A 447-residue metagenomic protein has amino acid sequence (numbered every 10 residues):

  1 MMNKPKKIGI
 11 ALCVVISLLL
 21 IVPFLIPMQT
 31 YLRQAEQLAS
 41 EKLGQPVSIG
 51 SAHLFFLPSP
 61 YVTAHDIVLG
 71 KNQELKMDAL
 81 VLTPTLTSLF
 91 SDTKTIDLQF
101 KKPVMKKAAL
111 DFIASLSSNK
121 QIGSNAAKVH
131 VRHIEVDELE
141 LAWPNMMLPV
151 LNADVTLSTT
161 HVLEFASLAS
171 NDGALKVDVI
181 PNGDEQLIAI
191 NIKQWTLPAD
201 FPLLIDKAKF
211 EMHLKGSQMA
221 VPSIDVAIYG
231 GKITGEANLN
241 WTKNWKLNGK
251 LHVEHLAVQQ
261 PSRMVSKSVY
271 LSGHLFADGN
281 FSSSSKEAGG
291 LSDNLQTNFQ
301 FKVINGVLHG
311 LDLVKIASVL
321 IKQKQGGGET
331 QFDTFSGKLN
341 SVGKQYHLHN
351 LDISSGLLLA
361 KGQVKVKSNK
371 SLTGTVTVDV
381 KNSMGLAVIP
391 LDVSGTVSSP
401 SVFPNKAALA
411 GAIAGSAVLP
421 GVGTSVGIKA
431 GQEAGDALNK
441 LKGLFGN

Functional and structural regions predicted by a protein language model:
M2-C13, G289, D293-N294, G326-G327 (+1 more regions): Extended terminal
G9-I67, N72: N-terminal amphipathic/hydrophobic interface segments
P46, N72-P84, P144-L157, S170-K176 (+8 more regions): Amphipathic hydrophobic-ligand
A52, I67, L80, L98-P103 (+12 more regions): Solvent-exposed loop/turn tips at the surfaces of repeat/solenoid architectures
H53-A114, I122-L139, E164-A166, V177 (+1 more regions): Flexible beta-edge/linker motif
F112-S118, S268, V314-L320: Flexible, surface-exposed loop regions and adjacent strand-edge segments of Gram-negative outer-membrane beta-barrel
S117-A208: Elongated, acidic membrane-bridging lipid-handling scaffolds and related periplasm/extracellular "bridge/tunnel" systems
V307-K315: Outer-membrane beta-barrel and related beta-rich outer-membrane complex signature in Gram-negative bacteria
